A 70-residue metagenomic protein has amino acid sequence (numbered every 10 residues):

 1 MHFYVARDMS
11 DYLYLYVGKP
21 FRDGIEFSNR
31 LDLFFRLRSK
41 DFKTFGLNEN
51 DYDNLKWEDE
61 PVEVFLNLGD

Functional and structural regions predicted by a protein language model:
F3-D8: A short beta-strand micro-motif
Y12-R22: Short, surface-exposed terminal/edge motifs of secreted or surface/virion proteins that either
D23-D70: Low-complexity intrinsically disordered segments
